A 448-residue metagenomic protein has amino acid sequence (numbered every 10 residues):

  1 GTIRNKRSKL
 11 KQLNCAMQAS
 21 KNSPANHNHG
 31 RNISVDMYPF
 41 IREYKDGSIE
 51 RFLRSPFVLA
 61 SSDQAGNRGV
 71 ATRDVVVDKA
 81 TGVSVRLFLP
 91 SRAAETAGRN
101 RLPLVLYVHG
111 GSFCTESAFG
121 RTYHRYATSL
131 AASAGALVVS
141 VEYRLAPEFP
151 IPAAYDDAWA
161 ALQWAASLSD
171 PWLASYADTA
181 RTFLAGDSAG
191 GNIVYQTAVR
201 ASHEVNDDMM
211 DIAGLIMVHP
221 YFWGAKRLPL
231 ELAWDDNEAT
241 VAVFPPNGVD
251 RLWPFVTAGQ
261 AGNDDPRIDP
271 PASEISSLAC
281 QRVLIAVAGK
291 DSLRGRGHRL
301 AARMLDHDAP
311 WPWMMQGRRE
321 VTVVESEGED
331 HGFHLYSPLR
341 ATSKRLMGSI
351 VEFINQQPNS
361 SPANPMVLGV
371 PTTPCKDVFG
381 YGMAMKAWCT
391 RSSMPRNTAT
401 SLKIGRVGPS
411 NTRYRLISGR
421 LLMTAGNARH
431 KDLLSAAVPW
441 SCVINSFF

Functional and structural regions predicted by a protein language model:
G1, G369, G380-G382, G405-G408 (+2 more regions): Residue-identity detector for glycine
G1-A16: Short, Lys/Arg-enriched N-terminal segments with co-localized hydrophobic residues within the first ~10-30 amino acids
Q12-C15, L106-V108, V370, T390 (+4 more regions): Generic detector of low-complexity/intrinsically disordered segments and short hydrophobic N-terminal stretches
C15-T372, F448: Alpha/beta-hydrolase superfamily serine-hydrolase fold, recognizing
S34, G98, L215, M366 (+4 more regions): Residue-level detector of alpha-helical hydrophobic segments embedded in or interacting with membranes
C375, K386-R406, S410-R420, R429 (+2 more regions): Low-acidity, Ser/Thr- and Arg-rich intrinsically disordered low-complexity segments
